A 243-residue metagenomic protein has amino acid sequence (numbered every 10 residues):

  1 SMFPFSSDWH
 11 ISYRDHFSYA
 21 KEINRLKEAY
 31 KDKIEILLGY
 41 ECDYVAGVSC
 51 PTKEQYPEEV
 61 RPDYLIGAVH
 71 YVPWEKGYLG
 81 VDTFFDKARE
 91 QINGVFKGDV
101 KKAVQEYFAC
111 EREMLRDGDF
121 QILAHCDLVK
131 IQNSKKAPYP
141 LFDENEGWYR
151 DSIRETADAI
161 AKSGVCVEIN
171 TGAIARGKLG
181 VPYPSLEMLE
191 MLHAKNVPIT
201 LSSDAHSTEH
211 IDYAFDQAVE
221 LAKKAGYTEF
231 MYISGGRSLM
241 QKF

Functional and structural regions predicted by a protein language model:
S1-K87, K97, K101-Q105, H210: A metal-dependent hydrolase metal-coordination microenvironment
M2-F3, Y64-I160, C166-I169, A173-R176: Divalent metal-binding pocket/active-site signature
H16-I23, Y107, Y149, I153 (+1 more regions): Aromatic/hydrophobic pocket-lining residues that form the small-molecule binding cavity in soluble enzyme cores
E22-D32, E54-D63, L115-D119, E155-G164 (+1 more regions): Acidic (Asp/Glu)-rich catalytic clusters
L26, E106, C110, L221: Residues that form generic nucleotide/phosphate-binding pockets
I34-V45, Y78-Q91, G118, E168-A175 (+1 more regions): Short secondary-structure transition/capping segments
E35-G39, D63-I66, Q121-L123, G164-E168 (+2 more regions): Structural preference for beta-strand elements that scaffold enzyme active sites
V129-I131, K136-F243: Charged catalytic cores and adjacent phosphate/nucleic-acid-binding surfaces used for phosphate/nucleic-acid chemistry
